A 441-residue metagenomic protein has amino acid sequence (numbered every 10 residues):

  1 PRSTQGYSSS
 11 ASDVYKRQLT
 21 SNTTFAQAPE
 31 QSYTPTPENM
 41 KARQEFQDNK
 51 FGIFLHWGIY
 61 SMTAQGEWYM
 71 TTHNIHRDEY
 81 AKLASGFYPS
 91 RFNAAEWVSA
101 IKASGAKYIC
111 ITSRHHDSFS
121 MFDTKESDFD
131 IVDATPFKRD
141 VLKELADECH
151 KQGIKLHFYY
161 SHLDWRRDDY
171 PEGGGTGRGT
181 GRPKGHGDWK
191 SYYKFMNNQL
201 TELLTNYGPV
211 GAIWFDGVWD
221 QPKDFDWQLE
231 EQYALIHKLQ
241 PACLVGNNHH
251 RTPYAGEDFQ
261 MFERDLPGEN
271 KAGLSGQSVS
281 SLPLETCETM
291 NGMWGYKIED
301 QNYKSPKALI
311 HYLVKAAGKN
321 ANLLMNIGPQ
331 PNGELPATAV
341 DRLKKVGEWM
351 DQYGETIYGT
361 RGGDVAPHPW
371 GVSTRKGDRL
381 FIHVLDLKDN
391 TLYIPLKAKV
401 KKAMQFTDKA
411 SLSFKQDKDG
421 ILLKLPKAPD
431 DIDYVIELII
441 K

Functional and structural regions predicted by a protein language model:
P1-Y15: Single conserved hydrophobic/aromatic residue that forms the stacking wall/gate of nucleotide- or nucleobase-binding
R17-F25: C-terminal segment of classical bacterial N-terminal signal peptides
F25-K441: Mature catalytic domains of secreted/periplasmic carbohydrate-active enzymes
